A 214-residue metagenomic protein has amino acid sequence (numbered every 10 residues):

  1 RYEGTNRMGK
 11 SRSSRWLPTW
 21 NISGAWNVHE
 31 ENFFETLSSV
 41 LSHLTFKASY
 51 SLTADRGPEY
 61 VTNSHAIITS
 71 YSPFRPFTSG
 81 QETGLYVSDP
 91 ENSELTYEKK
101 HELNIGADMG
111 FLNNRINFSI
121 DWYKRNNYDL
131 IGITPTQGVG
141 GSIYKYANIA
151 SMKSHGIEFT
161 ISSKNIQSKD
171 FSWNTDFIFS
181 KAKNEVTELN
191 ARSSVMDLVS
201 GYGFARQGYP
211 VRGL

Functional and structural regions predicted by a protein language model:
R1-P210: Extracellular/periplasmic, surface-exposed regions of secreted and cell-surface proteins
